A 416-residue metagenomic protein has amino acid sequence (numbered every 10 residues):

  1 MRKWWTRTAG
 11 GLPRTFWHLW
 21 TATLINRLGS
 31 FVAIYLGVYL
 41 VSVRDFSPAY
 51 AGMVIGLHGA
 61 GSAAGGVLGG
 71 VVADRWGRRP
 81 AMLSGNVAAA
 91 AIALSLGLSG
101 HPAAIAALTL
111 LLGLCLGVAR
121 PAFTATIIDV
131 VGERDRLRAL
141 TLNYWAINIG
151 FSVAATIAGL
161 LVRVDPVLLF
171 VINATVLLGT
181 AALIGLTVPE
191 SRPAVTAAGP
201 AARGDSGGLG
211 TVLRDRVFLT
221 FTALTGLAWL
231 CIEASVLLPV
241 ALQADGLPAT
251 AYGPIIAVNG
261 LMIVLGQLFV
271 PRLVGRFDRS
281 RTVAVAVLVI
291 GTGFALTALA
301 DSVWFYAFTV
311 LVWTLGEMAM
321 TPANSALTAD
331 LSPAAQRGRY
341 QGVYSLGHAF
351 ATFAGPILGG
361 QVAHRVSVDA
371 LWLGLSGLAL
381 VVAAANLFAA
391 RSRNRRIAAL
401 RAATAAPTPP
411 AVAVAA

Functional and structural regions predicted by a protein language model:
M1-P13, P189-L224, A405-V412: Juxtamembrane intracellular "pre-TM" segments in multi-pass secondary transporters
A9-G59, V217-I255: Helix-loop boundary and gating motifs at the non-cytosolic
F31, G59-V67, F151-S152, G260-L268 (+1 more regions): Residue-level signature of mid-helix packing/kink "hotspots" within the transmembrane helices of 12-pass Major
A63-G100: Conserved MFS/SLC helix-loop-helix module at the cytosolic interface between two early adjacent transmembrane helices
G65-G77, V162, G266-R279, A363: Helix-to-loop junctions at the C-terminal end of transmembrane segments in multipass secondary transporters
P80-L94, R281-L296: Structural signature of the two symmetry-related core transmembrane helices
L108-I147: Cytoplasmic helix-loop-helix junction between adjacent transmembrane helices in 12-TM secondary transporters
V162-T175, Q361-A379: A membrane-interface helix-boundary motif in multi-pass transporters
